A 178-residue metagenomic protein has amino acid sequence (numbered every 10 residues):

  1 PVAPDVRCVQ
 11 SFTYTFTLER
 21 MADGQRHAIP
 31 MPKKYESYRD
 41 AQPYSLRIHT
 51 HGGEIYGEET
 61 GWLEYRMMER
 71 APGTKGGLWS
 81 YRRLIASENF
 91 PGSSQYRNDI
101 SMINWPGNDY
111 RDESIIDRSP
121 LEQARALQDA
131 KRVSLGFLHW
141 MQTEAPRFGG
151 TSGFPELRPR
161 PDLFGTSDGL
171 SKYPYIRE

Functional and structural regions predicted by a protein language model:
P1-E178: Flavin (FAD/FMN)-binding glycine-rich loop and adjacent Rossmann-like elements that form
